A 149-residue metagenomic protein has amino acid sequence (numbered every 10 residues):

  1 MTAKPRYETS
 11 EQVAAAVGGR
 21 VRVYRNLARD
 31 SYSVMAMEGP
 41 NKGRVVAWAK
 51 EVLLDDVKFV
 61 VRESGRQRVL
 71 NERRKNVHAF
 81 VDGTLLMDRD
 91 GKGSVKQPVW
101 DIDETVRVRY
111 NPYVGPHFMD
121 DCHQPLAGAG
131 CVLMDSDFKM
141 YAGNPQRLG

Functional and structural regions predicted by a protein language model:
M1-K4, P145-G149: Short intrinsically disordered terminal tails
T2-V13: Short boundary/loop segments of OB/S1/cold-shock single-stranded nucleic-acid-binding domains
P5-Y7, G19, Y32: Short structural boundary motif marking the start of a folded domain
A16-G18, D103: A general secondary-structure signal for short beta-strands and their flanking turns/coil in non-transmembrane regions
G18-N26: Short beta-strand-centered aromatic/proline hotspots
R25-Y141: Acidic, low-complexity, intrinsically disordered interaction modules
